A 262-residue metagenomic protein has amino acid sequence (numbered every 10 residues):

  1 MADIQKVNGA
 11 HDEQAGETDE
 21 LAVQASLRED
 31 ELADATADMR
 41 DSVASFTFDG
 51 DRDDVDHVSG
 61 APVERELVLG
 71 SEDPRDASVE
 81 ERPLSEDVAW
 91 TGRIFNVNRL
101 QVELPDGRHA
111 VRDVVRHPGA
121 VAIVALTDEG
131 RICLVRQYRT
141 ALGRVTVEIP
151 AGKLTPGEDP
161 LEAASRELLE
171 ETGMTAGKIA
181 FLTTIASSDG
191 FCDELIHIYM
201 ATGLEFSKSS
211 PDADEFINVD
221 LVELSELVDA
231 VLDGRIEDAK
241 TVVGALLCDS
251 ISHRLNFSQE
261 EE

Functional and structural regions predicted by a protein language model:
A2-N8, E20, A25, E29-D34 (+8 more regions): Nudix hydrolase/Nudix homology domain
I4, F46-D56, P62-L69, D73 (+5 more regions): Conserved Nudix-box catalytic region and its N-terminal flanking loop in Nudix hydrolases and closely related
E81-A122, D128: Acidic, metal-coordinating catalytic segment for phosphate/diphosphate chemistry, firing primarily on the Nudix
G92, A141, S188-F191: Short glycine/serine/proline-enriched coil/turn segments at secondary-structure junctions
R99, D113-V114, Q137, A186 (+1 more regions): Short clusters of small/polar residues that mark proteolytic maturation junctions
A110, G119-A122, T127, K153-A239 (+1 more regions): Unchanged
